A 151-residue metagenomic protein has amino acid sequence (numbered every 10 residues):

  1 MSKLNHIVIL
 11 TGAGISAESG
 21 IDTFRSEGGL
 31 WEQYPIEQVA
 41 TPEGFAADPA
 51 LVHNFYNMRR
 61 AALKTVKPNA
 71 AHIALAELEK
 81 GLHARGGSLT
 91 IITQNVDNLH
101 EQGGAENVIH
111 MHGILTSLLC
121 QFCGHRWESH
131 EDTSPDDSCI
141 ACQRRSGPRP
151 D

Functional and structural regions predicted by a protein language model:
M1-D151: Conserved catalytic core of sirtuin-type NAD+-dependent deacylases
